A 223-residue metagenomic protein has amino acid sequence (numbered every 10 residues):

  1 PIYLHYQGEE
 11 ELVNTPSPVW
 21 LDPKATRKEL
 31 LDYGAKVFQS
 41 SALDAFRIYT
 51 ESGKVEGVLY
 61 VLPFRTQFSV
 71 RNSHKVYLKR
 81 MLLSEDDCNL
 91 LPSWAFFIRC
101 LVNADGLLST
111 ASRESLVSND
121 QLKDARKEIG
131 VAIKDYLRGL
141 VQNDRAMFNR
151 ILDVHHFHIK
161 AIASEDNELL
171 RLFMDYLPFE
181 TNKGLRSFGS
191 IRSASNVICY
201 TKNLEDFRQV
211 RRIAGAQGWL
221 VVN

Functional and structural regions predicted by a protein language model:
P1-N223: Conserved GHKL (Bergerat-fold) ATPase module
